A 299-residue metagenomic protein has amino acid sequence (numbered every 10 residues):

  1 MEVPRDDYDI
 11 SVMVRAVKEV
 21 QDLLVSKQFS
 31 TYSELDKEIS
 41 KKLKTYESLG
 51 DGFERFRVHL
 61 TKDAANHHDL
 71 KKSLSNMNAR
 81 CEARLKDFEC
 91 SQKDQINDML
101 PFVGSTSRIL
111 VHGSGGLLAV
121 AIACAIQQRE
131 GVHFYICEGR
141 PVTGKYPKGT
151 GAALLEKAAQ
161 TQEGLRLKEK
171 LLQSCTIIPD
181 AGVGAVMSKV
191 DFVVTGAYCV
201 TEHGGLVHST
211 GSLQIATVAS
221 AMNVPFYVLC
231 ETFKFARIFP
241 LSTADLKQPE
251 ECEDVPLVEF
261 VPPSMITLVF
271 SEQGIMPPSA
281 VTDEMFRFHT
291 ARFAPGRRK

Functional and structural regions predicted by a protein language model:
M1-A79: Long amphipathic alpha-helical segments
T45, R108-A119: Gly/Ser/Thr-rich loops at beta-strand to alpha-helix junctions that form or flank small-molecule/cofactor-binding
A65-K86, A158, G164-L167: Small/polar-residue-rich loop-to-helix segments that shape phosphate-bearing ligand pockets
K86-S105: A short, well-structured juxtamembrane/interface segment
V103-I109, R129: Short helix-loop-beta connector
G115-R129, Q214-A216: Histidine-anchored nucleotide/phosphate-binding helix
R129-G131, G139-K299: Conserved phosphate- and dinucleotide-binding cores of soluble alpha/beta proteins, encompassing both enzyme active
